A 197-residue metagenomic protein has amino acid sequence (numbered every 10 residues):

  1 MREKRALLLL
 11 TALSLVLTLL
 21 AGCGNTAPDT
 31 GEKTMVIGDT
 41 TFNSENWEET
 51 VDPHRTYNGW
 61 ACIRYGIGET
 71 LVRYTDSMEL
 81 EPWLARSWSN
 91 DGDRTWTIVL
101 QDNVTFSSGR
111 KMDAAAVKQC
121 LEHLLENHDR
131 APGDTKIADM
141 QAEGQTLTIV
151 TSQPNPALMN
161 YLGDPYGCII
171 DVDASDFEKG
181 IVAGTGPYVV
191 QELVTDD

Functional and structural regions predicted by a protein language model:
M1-M35, E49, E79, H123 (+2 more regions): Short, low-complexity disordered leader/linker segments with a strong preference for bacterial N-terminal type II
L15, I37, L71, S87-W88 (+3 more regions): Residue-level signal for nonpolar/aromatic packing positions in well-ordered secondary structure
T30-E32, G66, W83-A85, D91-D93 (+5 more regions): Extracytoplasmic
G31-N43, T95-V99, V117-C120, L147-I149 (+1 more regions): Short, well-ordered beta-strand elements
G38-D91, A183-T185: N-terminal lobe/hinge region of extracytoplasmic solute-binding protein
C62, G66, E79, W83 (+4 more regions): Extracytoplasmic/secreted proteins, especially bacterial periplasmic and envelope-associated proteins
R86-H128: Aromatic- and charge-enriched surface segment that lines or borders ligand/interaction sites
S89, P132-E178, G186-V194: Surface-exposed binding/hinge segments that line and control ligand-binding clefts or catalytic entry sites
